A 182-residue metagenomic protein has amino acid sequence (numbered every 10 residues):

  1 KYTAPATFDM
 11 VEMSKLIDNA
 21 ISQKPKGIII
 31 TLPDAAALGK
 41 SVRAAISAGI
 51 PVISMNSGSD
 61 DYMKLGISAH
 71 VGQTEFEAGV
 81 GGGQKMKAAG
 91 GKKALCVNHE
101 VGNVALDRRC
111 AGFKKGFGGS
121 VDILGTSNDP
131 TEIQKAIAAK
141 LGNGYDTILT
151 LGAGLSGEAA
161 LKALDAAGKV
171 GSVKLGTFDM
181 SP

Functional and structural regions predicted by a protein language model:
K1-P182: A residue-level marker of the well-folded mature domains of exported/periplasmic proteins
